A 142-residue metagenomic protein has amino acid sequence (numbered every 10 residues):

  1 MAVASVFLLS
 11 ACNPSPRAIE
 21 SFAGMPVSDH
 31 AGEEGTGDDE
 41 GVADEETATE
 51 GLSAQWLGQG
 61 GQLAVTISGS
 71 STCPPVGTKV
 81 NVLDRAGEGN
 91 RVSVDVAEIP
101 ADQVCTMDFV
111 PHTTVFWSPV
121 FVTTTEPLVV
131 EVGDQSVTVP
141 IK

Functional and structural regions predicted by a protein language model:
M1-A2: N-terminal export and membrane-targeting signals
F7-A11: C-terminal motif of bacterial Sec signal peptides marking the signal peptidase cleavage site
N13-S15: Bacterial signal peptide processing site
I19-S21, V80-D84, T113-T114: Extracellular/mature segments of secreted proteins
S21-V42: Post-signal peptide N-terminal segment of mature Sec-exported envelope proteins
V42-W56: Polybasic, low-complexity association/targeting segments
Q55-Q103: Mature extracytoplasmic domains of secretory-pathway proteins
E88-K142: Extracytosolic low-complexity repeat regions of secreted or lipid-anchored proteins
